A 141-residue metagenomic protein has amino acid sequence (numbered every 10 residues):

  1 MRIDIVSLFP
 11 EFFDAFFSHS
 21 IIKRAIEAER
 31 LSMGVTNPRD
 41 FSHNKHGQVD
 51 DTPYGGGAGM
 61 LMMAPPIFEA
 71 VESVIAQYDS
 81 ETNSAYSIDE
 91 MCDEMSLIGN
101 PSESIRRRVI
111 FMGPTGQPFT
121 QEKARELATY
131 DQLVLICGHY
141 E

Functional and structural regions predicted by a protein language model:
M1-I75: N-terminal nucleotide/polyanion-binding subdomain common to many enzyme families
P10, H139-E141: Short, acidic/turn-prone active-site loops that include or flank metal/cofactor- and phosphate-binding residues
D50-Y54, L133, Y140: Short, flexible coil/turn micro-motifs enriched in small/turn-prone residues
M63-S87, M91-D93, L97-L135, H139: S-adenosyl-L-methionine/SAH cofactor-binding core of RNA-modifying enzymes
